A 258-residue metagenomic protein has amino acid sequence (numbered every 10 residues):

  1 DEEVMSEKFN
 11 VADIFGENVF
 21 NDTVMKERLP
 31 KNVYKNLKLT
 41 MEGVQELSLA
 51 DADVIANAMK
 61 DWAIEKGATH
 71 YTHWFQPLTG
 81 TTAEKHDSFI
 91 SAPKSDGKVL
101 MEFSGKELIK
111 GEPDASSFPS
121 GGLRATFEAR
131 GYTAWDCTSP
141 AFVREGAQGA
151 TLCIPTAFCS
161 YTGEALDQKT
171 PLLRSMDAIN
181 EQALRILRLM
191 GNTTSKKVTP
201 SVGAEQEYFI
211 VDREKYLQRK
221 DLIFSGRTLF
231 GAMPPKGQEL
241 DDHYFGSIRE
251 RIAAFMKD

Functional and structural regions predicted by a protein language model:
D1, D13, D22, D51-D53 (+12 more regions): Acidic-enriched, low-complexity/disordered segments with a strong bias for Aspartate over Glutamate
E3, E7-N18, D22-S104, I109-F127: Histidine/acidic residue-rich metal-binding segments in metalloenzymes
A129-D258: Glycine-rich, acidic/polar active-site loops that bind/position phosphate-bearing ligands
